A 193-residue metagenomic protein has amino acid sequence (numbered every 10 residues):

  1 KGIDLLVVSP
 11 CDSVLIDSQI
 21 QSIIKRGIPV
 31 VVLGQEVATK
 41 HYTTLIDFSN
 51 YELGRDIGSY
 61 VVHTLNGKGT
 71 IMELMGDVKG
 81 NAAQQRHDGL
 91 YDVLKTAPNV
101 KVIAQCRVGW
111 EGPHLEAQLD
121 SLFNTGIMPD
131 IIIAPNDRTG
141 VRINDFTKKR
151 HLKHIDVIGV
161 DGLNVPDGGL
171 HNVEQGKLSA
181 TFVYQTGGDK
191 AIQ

Functional and structural regions predicted by a protein language model:
K1-I24, L90, V108-H171: Hydrophobic alpha-helical
L5, S13-E52, H63, T70 (+1 more regions): Flexible loop/hinge segments that line or gate small-molecule binding clefts
L5-S9, P29-G34, D47, I71-L74 (+4 more regions): Structural recognition of the beta-strand scaffold that forms the well-ordered cores of secreted hydrolase catalytic
L15, N81-A82, H114, K190-A191: Secondary-structure boundary/capping motif
R26, K40, N66, V100 (+3 more regions): Structured loop/turn residues at beta-strand edges in well-structured enzyme cores
Y51-G58, V62, E116, G188-I192: Short, amphipathic alpha-helical "lid/cap" segments that border enzyme active or binding sites
R55-V100, A104-Q105: An alpha-beta-alpha
G168-Q193: Structured C-terminal subdomain patch of bacterial secreted/periplasmic proteins
